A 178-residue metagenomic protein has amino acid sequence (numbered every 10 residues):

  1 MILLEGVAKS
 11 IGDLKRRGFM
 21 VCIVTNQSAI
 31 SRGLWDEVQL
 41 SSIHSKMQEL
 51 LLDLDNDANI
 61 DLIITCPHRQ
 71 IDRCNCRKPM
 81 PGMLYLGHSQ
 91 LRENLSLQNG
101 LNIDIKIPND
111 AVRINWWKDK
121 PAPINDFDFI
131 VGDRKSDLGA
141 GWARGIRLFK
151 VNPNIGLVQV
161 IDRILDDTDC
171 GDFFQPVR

Functional and structural regions predicted by a protein language model:
M1-L3: Short, glycine-rich nucleotide/cofactor-binding loops
E5-G6, F127: Glycine-centered loop/turn motifs
V7-H44, D57-D72: Substrate-recognition element of Asp-dependent hydrolases with the DxDx(T/V) motif
V38-S41, S45-A58, I71-R178: Asp-based, Mg2+/Mn2+-dependent phosphohydrolase catalytic module
